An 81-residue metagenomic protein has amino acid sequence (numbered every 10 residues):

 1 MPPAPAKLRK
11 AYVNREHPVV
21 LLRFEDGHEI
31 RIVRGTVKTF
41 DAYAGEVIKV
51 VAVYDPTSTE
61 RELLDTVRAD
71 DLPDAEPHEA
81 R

Functional and structural regions predicted by a protein language model:
M1-A4, E29-R31: Short, solvent-exposed secondary-structure boundary motifs
A4-K10: Short coil/turn motif common to extracellular beta-sandwich-like domains
K10-E16: Asparagine-centered strand-capping/turn motif at beta-strand->loop junctions
V20-F24, E29-R31, V53: Short linear proline/tyrosine/threonine-rich motifs used for host-factor recruitment and membrane trafficking/assembly
R34-V37: Tight coil/turn sites that cap or link beta-strands
G45-R81: Short, mixed-charge low-complexity intrinsically disordered segments
